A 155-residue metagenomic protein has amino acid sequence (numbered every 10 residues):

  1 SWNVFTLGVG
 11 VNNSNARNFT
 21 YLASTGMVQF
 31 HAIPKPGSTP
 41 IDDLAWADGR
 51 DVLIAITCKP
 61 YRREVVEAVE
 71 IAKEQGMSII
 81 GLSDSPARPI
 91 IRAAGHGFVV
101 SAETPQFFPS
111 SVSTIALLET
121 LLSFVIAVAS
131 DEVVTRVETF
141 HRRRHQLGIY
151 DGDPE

Functional and structural regions predicted by a protein language model:
W2-V128: Glycine-rich phosphate-binding loops that contact phosphosugars or nucleotide phosphates
D131-E155: A short, charged, Gly/Pro-tolerant segment at domain boundaries
